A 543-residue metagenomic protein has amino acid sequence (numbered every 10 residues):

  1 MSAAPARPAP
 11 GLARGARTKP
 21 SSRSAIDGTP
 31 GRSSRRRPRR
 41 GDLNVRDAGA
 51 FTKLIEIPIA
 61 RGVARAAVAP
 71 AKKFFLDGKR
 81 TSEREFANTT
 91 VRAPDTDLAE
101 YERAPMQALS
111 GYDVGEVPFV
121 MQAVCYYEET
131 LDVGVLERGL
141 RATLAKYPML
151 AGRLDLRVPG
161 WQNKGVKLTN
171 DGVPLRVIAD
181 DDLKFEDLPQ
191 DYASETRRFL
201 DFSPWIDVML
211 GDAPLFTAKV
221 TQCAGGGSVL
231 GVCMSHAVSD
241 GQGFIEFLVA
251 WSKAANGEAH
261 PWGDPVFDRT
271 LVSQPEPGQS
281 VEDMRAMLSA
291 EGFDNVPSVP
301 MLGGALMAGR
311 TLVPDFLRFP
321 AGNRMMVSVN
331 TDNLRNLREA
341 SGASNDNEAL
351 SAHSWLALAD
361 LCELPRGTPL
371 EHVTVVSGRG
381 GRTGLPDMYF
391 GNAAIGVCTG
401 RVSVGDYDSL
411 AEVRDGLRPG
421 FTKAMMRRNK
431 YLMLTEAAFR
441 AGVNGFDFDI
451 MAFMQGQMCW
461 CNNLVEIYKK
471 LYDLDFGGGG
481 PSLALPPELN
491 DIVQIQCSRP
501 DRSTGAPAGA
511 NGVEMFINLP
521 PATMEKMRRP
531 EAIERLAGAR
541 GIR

Functional and structural regions predicted by a protein language model:
S2-A3, R14-R17, R23, D27 (+5 more regions): Non-catalytic N-terminal regions of enzymes
A6-R7: Short, low-complexity disordered leader/linker segments with a strong preference for bacterial N-terminal type II
F119, A123, P300-M307: A compositional signature for long Ser/Thr(±Pro)-rich, low-complexity
E291-L302: Intrinsically disordered, low-complexity regulatory tails flanking kinase catalytic domains
A305-F316: Acyltransferase donor/substrate-recognition loop-hinge adjacent to the catalytic core
M326, R335-N336, N347, Y389-D473: Helical lid/core segments from catalytic subdomains that handle acyl or acyl-like groups
